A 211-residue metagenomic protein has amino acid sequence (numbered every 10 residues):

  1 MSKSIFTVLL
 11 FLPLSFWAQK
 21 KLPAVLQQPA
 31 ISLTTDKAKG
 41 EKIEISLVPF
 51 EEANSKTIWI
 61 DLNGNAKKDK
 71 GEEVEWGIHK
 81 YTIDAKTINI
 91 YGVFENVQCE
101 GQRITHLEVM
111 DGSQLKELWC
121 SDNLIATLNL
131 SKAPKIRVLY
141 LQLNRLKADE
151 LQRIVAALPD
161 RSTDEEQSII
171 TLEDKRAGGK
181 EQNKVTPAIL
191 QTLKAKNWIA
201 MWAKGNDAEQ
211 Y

Functional and structural regions predicted by a protein language model:
M1-A24: Bacterial Sec-dependent N-terminal signal peptides
S4, W119-C120, L141, R161-T163: Short, surface-exposed linear patches
F6, W119-C120, I136, L190: Homeobox/homeodomain signature
F16-S113, P134, N144-Y211: N-terminal capping/linker segments that flank leucine-rich repeat
Q98-E100, E117-S121, N129, V138-Q142: Short beta-strand elements of solenoid repeat domains
